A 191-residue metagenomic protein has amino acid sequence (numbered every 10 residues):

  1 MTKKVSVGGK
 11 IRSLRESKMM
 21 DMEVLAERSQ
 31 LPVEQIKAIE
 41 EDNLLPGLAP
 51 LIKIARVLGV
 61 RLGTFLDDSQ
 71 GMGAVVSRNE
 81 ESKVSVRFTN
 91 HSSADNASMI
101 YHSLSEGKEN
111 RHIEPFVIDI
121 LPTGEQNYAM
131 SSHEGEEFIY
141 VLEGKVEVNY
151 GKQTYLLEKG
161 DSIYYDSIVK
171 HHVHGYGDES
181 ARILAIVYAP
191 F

Functional and structural regions predicted by a protein language model:
G9-A26: Short basic helix-loop element that most often maps to the first helix and adjoining turn of HTH DNA-binding modules
L31-P46: Recognition helix of helix-turn-helix/homeodomain-like DNA-binding domains that insert into the DNA major groove
A49-T64: DNA major-groove recognition helix of helix-turn-helix/homeodomain DNA-binding modules
T64-A74: Short amphipathic recognition helices of helix-turn-helix/homeodomain-type DNA-binding modules
S82-H91, A97-G107, P115-H133, S167-K170: Conserved short histidine dyad/triad with adjacent acidic residue
A97-M99, E158-K159, S167-F191: Ligand-binding loop in jelly-roll beta-barrel domains
L104, G151-D166: Short acidic-glycine-tyrosine-enriched beta hairpin
D119-L121, S132-V148: Short, conserved beta-strand element in jelly-roll/cupin
